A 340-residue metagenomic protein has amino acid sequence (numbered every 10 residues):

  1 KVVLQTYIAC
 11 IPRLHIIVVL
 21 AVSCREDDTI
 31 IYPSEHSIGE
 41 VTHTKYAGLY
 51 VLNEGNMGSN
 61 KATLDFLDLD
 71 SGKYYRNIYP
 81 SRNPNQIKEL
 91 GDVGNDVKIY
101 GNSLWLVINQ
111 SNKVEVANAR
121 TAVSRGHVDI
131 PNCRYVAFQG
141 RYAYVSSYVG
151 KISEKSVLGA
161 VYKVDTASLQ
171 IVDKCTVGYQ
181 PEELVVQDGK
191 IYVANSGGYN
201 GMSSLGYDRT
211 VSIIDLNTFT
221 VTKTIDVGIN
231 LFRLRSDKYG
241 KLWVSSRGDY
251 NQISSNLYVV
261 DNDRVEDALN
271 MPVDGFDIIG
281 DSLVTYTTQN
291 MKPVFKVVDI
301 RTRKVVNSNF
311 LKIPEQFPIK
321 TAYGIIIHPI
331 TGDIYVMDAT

Functional and structural regions predicted by a protein language model:
K1-P12: Bacterial N-terminal signal peptides that target proteins for export
L14-V18: Sec-dependent N-terminal signal peptides
L20-S23: C-terminal motif of bacterial Sec signal peptides marking the signal peptidase cleavage site
R25-T340: Predominantly soluble domains enriched in secretory-pathway, periplasmic, or organellar proteins
